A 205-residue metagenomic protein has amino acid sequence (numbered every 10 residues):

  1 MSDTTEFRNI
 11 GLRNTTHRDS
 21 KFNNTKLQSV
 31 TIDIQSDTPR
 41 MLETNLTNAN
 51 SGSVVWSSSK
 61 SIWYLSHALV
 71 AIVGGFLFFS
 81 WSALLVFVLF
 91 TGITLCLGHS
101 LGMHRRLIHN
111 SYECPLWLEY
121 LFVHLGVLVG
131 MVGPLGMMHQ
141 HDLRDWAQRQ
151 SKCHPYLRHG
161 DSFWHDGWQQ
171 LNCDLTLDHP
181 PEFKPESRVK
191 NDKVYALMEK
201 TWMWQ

Functional and structural regions predicted by a protein language model:
M1-Q205: Non-catalytic, topology-defining segments of multipass membrane proteins
